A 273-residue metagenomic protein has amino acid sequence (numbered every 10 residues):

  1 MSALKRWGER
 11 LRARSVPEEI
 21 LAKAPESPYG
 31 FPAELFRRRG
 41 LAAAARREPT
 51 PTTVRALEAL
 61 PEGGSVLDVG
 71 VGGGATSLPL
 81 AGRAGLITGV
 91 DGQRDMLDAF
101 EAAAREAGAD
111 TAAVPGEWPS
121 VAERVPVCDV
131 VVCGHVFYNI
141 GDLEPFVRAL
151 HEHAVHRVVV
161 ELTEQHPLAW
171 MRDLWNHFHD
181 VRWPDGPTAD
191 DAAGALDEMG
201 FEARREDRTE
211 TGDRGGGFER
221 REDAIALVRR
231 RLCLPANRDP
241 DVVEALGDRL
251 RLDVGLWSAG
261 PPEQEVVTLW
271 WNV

Functional and structural regions predicted by a protein language model:
M1-P61: Conserved class I S-adenosyl-L-methionine
G64-G72: Conserved class I S-adenosyl-L-methionine
G73-S120: Class I SAM-dependent methyltransferase SAM/SAH-binding core
V130-D142: A short SAM/SAH-binding and catalytic strip from SAM-dependent methyltransferases
E144-V159: A short glycine-rich, Lys/Arg-flanked "PGG" loop and its adjoining helix->strand segment in the class I
R157-P184: Conserved class I S-adenosyl-L-methionine
D185-G200: Short alpha-helix
E202-V273: Conserved Class I S-adenosyl-L-methionine
